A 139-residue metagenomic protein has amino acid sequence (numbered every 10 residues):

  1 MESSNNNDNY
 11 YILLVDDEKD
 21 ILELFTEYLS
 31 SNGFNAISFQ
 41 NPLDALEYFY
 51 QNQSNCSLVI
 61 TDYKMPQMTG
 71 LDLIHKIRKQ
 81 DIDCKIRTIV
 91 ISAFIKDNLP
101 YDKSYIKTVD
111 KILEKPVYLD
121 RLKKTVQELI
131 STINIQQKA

Functional and structural regions predicted by a protein language model:
M1-L13, Y118-A139: Non-catalytic signal-transmission and effector/linker regions of two-component phosphorelay proteins
E23-S31: Charged docking surfaces used in two-component/phosphorelay signaling
S38-L58: Acidic, metal-coordinating helix/loop segments flanking the phosphotransfer/catalytic sites of two-component signaling
D62: Active-site residues of response regulator receiver
M65: Receiver (REC) domain active-site loop signature in two-component systems and cognate sites in sensor histidine kinases
I89-S92: Hydrophobic/aromatic residues positioned on beta-strands within the core alpha/beta folds
K115: A Lys-centered signature of the CheY-like receiver
